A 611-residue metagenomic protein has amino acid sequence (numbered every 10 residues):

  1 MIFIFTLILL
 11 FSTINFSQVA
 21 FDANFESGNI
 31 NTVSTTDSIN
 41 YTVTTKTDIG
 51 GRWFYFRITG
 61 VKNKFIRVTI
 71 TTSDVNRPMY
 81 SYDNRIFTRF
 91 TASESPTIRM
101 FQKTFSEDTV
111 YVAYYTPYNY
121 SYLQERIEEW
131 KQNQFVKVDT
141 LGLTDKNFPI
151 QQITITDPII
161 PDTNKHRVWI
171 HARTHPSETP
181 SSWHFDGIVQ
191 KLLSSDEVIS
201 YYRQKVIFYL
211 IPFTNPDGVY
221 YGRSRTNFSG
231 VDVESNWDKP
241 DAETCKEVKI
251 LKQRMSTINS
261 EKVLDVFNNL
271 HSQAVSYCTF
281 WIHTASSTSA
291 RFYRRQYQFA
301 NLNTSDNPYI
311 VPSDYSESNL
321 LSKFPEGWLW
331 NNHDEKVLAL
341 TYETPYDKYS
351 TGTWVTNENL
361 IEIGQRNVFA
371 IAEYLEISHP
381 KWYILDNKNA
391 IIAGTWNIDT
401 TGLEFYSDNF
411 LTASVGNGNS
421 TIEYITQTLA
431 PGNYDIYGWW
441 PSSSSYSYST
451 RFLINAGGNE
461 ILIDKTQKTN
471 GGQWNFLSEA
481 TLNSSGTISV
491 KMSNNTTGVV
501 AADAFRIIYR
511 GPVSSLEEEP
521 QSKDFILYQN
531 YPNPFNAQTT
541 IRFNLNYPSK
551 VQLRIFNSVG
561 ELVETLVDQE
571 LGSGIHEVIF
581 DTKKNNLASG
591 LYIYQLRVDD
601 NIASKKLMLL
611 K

Functional and structural regions predicted by a protein language model:
F16-S106, V110: Extreme N-terminal flexible tails
E94-Q134, L141: Extended acidic/polar, glycine-enriched regions that form or flank non-catalytic beta-rich accessory modules
A113, Y437, K491, I593-R597: Extracellular recognition modules
V138-E317, N331-N332, A339-G352, D386-E404: Active-site/substrate-binding loop(s) of hydrolase catalytic cores
T351-P380: His/Asp/Glu-rich mid-to-C-terminal helical/loop segments that flank catalytic regions of hydrolases
P380-P512: Extracytoplasmic
E517-Y531, F535-I555, T565, E577-K583 (+1 more regions): Glycine-centered coil/turn sites that cap beta-strands in beta-rich domains
S573, I579, S589-K611: C-terminal tail/sorting-segment detector
